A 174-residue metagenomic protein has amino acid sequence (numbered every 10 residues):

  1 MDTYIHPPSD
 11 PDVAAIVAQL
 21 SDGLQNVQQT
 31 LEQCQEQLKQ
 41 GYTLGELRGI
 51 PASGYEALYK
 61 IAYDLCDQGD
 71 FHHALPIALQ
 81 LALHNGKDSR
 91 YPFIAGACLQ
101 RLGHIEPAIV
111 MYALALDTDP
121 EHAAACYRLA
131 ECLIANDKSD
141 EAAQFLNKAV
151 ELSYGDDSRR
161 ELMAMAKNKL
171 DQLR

Functional and structural regions predicted by a protein language model:
M1-K39: Helical anchoring/docking segments at protein termini
Q40-A57: TPR-adjacent "capping" and linker segments in tetratricopeptide-repeat scaffold/adaptor proteins
A52-D119, N136: Alpha-helical adaptor scaffolds
M111, A123-A135: A contiguous pocket-lining binding segment that forms or flanks enzyme active sites
I134-D157, A164-D171: TPR/TPR-like (Sel1-like) alpha-helical repeat modules
